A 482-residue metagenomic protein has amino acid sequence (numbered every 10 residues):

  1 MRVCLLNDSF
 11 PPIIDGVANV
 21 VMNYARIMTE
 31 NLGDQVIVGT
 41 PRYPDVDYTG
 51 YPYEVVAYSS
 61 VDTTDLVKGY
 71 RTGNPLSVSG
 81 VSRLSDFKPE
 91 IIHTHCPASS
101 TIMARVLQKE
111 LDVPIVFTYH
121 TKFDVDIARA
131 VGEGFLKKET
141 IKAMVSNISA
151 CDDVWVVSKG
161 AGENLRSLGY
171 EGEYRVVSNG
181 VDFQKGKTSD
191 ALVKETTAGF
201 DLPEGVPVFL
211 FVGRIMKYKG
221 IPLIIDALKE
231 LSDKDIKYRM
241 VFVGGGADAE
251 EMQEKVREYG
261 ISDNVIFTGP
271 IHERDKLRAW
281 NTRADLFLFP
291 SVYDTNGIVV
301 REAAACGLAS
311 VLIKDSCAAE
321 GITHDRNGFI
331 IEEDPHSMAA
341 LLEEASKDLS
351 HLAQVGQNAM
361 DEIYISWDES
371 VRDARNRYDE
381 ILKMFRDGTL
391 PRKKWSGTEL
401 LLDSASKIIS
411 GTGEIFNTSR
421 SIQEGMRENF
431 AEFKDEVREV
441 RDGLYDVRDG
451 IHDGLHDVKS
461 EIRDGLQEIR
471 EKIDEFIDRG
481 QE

Functional and structural regions predicted by a protein language model:
M1-D45, D368, L402, S406-F433 (+2 more regions): N-terminal subdomain of nucleotide-sugar transferases
N19, P207-E230, M240, A247-Q253: A conserved mid-protein helix/loop that constitutes part of the nucleotide-sugar donor-binding site
I148, P270, R278-A284: Short alpha-helical donor nucleotide-sugar binding micro-motif in glycosyltransferases
Q253-I271: Nucleotide-activated donor-binding/catalytic signature segment of Leloir-type glycosyltransferases, i.e., the conserved
V292: Aromatic "clamp/platform" in nucleotide-sugar-dependent glycosyltransferases that forms part of the donor/acceptor
A309-I313: Short hydrophobic beta-strand element within catalytic cores of glycosyltransferases and related nucleotide-activated
H324-D325, F329-P335, E344-L349: Conserved acidic donor-binding segment of nucleotide-sugar-dependent glycosyltransferases
H351-I365, E369: A short, well-ordered alpha-helix in the C-terminal region of glycosyltransferases
